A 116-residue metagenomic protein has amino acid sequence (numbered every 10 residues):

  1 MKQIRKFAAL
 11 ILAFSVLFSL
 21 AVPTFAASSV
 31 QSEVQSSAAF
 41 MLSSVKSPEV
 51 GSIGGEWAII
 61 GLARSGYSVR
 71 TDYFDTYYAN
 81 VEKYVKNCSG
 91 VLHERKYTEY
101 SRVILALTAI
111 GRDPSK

Functional and structural regions predicted by a protein language model:
K2-K6, S19-K116: Preference for long, amphipathic alpha-helical scaffolds in soluble/luminal domains and all-alpha bundles
I11-S19: Bacterial N-terminal signal peptides
